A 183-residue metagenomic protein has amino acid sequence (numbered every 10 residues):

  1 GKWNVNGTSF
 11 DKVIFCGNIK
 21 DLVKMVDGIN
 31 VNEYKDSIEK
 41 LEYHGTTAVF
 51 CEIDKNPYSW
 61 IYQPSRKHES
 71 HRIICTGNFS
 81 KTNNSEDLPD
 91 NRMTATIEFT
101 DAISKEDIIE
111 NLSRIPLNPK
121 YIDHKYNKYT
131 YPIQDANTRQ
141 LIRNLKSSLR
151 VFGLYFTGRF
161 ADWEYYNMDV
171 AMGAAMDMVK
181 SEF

Functional and structural regions predicted by a protein language model:
W3-I115, K120, L141-L145: Mid-domain catalytic core of redox enzymes that form a hydrophobic substrate pocket/lid adjacent to a catalytic redox
T82-F183: Conserved flavin/dinucleotide-binding core of flavoenzymes
